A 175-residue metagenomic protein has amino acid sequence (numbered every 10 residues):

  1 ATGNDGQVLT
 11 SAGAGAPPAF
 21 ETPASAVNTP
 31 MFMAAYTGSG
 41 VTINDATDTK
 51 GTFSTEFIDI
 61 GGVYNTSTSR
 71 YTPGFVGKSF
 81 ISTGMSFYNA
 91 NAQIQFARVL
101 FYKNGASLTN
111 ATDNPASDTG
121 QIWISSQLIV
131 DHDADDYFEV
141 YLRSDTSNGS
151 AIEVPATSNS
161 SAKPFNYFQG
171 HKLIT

Functional and structural regions predicted by a protein language model:
A1-T29, S67, F75-V76, N91-Q93 (+5 more regions): Extracellular repetitive beta-rich solenoid segments
F20, I81, N110-A111, V140: Short hydrophobic/aromatic-rich beta-strand segments that constitute the beta-sheet cores of beta-sandwich/beta-barrel
A24-G40: Extracellular carbohydrate-recognition regions
G38-V76, S86-Q95, D118-T119, S147-S160: Surface-exposed ligand/attachment interfaces on beta-rich extracellular proteins
G77-I81, M85, A134-D136: Short tyrosine-centred short linear motifs in exposed loops/low-complexity segments
R98-Y102, E139: Beta-strand signatures of extracellular beta-sandwich domains
T109-S117: Solvent-exposed serine/threonine-rich low-complexity stretches and specific carbohydrate-binding patches
W123-D131: Exposed aromatic-hydrophobic patches
